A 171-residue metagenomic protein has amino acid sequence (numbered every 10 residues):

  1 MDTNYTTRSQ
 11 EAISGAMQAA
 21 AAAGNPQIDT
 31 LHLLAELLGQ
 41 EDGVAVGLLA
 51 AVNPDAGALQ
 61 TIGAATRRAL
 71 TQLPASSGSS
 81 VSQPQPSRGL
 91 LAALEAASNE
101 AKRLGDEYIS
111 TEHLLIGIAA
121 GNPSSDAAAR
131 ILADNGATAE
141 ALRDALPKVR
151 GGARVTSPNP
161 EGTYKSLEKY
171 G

Functional and structural regions predicted by a protein language model:
M1-G171: Histone-fold recognition with a strong bias for associated Lys/Arg-rich disordered tails
